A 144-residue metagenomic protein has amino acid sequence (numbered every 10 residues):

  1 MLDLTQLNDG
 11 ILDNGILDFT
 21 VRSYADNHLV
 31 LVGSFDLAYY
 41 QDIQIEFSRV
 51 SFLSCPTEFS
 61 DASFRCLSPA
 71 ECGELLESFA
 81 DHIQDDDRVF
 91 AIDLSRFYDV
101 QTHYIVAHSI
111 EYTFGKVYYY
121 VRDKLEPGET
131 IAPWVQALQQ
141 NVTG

Functional and structural regions predicted by a protein language model:
M1-G144: Surface-exposed, interaction-prone regions used to assemble/regulate multi-protein complexes
